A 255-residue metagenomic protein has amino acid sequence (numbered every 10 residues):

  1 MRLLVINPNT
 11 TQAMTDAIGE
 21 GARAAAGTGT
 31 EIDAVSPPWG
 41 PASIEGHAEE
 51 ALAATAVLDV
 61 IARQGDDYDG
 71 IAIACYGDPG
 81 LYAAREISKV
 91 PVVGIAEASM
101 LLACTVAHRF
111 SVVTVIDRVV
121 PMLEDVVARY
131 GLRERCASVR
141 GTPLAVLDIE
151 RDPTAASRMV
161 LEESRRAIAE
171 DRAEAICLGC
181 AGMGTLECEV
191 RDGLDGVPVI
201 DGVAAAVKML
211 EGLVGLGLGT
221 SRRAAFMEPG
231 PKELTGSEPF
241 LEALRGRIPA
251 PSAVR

Functional and structural regions predicted by a protein language model:
M1-A56, V115-D152, A250-P251: N-terminal glycine-rich anion-binding loop in soluble enzyme alpha/beta folds
R2, G21, G27-E49, D67-Y68 (+5 more regions): C-terminal alpha-helical cap/extension of soluble enzyme domains
A13, C104-T142, A155-R158, G212-R255: Short, glycine-/small-residue-rich phosphate/pyrophosphate-handling segment
T28, I87-V90, V106, R135 (+1 more regions): Short, structured coil segments at secondary-structure junctions
G46-D66, A155-E163: Glycine-rich, highly charged phosphate/nucleotide-binding loops
A54-H108, V112-V113: Glycine/small-residue-rich loop that forms an oxyanion/phosphate-binding "nest" at active or ligand-binding sites
V90-E97, E134-V139, G196-V203, T220: Short hydrophobic/aromatic-enriched beta-strand-loop microsegments
E124-A181, E187-E189: Active-site rim beta-loop-alpha module in soluble metabolic enzymes
